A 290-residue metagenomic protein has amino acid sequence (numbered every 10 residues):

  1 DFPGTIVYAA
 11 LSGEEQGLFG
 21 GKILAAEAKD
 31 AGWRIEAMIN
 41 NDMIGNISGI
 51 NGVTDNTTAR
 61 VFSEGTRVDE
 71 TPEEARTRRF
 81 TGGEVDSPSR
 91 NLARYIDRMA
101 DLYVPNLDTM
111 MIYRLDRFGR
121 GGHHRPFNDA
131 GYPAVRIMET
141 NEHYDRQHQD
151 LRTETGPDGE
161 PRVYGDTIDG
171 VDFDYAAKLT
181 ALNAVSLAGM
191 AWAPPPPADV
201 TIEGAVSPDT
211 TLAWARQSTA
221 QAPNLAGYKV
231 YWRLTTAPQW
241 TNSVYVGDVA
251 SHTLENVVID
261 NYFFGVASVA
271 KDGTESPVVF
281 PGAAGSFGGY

Functional and structural regions predicted by a protein language model:
D1-L18, N183: Alpha-helical metal-binding/catalytic segments enriched in His/Glu/Asp
G13-G122: Metal-dependent peptidase/peptidase-like ectodomains
G49-V53, T58-A59, M111-W192: Active-site-adjacent mobile loop/cap segments within catalytic or ligand-binding domains
P208-P223: Conserved aromatic anchor
A220-V244: Extracellular low-complexity, O-glycosylation-prone stalks/linkers
Y245-H252: Short, solvent-exposed loop/turn segments in extracellular or other extracytoplasmic domains
H252-E275: Beta-strand-rich modules
K271-Y290: Extracellular fibronectin type III
